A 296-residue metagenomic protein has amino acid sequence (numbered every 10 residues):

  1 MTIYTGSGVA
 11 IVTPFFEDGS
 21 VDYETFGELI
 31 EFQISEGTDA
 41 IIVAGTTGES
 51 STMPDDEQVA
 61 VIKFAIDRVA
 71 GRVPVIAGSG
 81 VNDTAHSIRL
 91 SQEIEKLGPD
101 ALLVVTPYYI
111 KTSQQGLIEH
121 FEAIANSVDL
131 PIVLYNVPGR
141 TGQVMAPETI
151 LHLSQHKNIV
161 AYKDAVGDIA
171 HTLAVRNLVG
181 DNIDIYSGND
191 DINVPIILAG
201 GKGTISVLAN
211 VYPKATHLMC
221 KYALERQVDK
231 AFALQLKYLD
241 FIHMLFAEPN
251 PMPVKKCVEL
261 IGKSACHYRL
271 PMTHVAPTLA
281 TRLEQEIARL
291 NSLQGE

Functional and structural regions predicted by a protein language model:
T2-V9, T13-G142: Active-site beta->alpha loop and helix N-cap motifs at the rims of alpha/beta catalytic domains
I3-P14, F32, E36-T38, E93 (+2 more regions): C-terminal alpha-helical cap/extension of soluble enzyme domains
G8, V21, T47-S50, G80-N82 (+6 more regions): Gly/Ser/Thr-rich beta-alpha loop segments that engage phosphate groups in nucleotides
E17, Y23, D55, P147 (+2 more regions): Alpha-helix N-capping/helix-start residues
F26, Q58, I62, S87 (+6 more regions): A general structural signal for well-ordered alpha-helical segments in protein cores
A60, F64-V69, E93, L97 (+7 more regions): Alpha-helical structural signal in soluble globular domains
N126, R140-F246: Catalytic alpha/beta core domains of metabolic enzymes, predominantly
N136, N158-I159, R269-L270: Glycine-rich phosphate-binding "P-loop"
